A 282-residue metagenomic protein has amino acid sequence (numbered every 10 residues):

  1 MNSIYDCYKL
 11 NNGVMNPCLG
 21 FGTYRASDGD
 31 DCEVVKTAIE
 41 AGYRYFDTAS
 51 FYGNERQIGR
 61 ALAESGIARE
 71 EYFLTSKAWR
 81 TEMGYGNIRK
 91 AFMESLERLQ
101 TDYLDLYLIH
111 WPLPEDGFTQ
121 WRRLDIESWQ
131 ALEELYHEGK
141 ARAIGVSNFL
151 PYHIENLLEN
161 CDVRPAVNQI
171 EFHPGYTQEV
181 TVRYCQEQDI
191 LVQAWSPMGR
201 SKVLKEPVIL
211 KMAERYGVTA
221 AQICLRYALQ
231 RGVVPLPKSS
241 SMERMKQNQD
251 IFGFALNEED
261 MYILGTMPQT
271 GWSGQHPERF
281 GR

Functional and structural regions predicted by a protein language model:
M1-Y72, A131, G199, I263 (+1 more regions): N-terminal binding-site loop/beta-alpha segment at the start of enzyme catalytic domains that lines or forms
N11, G59-R69, L96-T101, L158-C161 (+1 more regions): Acidic (Asp/Glu)-rich catalytic clusters
A26-G29, D47-Q57, T81-G86, E115 (+2 more regions): Acidic-and-aromatic substrate-binding clefts and catalytic sites of carbohydrate-active enzymes
S27-A38, G84-L99, Y152-I154, T177: Short, acidic/polar
Y45, Y103-L106, A143, V167: Residues at the N-termini of beta-strands
R69-E82, L106-P112, F172: A short, structured active-site edge motif that brings together acidic residues
I88-I109, E134-E138: CE4/NodB-like, metal-dependent polysaccharide N-deacetylase domain that modifies extracellular/periplasmic N-acetylated
P114-R282: Beta/alpha (TIM)-barrel catalytic core signal, keyed to glycine-rich beta->alpha loops juxtaposed to Asp/Glu that bind
